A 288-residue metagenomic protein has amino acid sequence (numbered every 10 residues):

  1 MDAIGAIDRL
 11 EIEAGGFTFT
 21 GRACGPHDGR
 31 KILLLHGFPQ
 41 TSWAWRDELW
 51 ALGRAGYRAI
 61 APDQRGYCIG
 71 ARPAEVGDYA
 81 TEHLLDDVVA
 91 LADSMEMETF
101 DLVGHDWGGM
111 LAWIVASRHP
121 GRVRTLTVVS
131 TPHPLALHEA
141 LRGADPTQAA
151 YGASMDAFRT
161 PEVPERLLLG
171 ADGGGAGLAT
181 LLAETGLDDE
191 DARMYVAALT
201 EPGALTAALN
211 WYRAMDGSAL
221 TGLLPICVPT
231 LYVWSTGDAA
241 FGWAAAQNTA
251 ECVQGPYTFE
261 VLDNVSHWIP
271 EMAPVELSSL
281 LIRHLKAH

Functional and structural regions predicted by a protein language model:
A3-D8, F17-F19, K31, Y67-T99 (+7 more regions): Flexible "cap/lid" subdomain of the alpha/beta-hydrolase fold that forms the substrate-access gate
D8-E11, H36: Short linear "hotspot" motifs
R22-A71: Conserved HGGG/HGGXW glycine-rich cap/lid loop of the alpha/beta-hydrolase fold
V265: Conserved short acidic donor-positioning loop in nucleotide-sugar-dependent glycosyltransferases
